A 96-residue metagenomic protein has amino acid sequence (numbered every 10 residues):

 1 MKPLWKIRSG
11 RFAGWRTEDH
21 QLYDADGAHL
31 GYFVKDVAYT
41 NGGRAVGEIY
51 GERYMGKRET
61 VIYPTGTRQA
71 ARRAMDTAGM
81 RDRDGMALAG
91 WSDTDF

Functional and structural regions predicted by a protein language model:
M1-R11, N41-F96: Long terminal segments
H20-L22, A38, R53-M55: Hydrophobic residues embedded in beta-strands of well-ordered beta-sheets
